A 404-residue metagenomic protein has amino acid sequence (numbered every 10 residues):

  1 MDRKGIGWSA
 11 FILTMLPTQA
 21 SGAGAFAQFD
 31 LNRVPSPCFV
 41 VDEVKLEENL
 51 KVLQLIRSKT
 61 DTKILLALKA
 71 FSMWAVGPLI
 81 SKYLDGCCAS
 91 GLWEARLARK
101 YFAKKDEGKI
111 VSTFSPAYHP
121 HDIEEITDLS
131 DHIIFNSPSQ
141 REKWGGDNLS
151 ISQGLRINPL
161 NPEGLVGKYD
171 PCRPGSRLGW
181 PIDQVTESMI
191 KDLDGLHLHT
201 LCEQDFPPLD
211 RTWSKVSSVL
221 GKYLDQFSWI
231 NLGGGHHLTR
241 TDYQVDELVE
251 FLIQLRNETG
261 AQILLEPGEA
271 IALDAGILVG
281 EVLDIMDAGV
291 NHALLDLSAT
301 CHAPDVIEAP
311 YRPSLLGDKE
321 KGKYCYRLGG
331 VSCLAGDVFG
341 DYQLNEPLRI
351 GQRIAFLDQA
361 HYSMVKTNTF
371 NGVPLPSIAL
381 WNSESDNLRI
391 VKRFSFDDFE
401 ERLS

Functional and structural regions predicted by a protein language model:
M1-S9: N-terminal export leaders
A25-Y101, F114, Y118, L344-L348 (+2 more regions): N-terminal capping/small domains of soluble enzymes
L46, K69, A98, L155 (+5 more regions): Conserved, mostly hydrophobic/aromatic
T62-W229, Y243, F251: Active-site-proximal beta-alpha core segment in soluble small-molecule metabolic enzymes
I157-N161, T200-Q204, H236, E269-I271 (+2 more regions): Glycine-rich beta-alpha junction loops
F206-R211, T239-L248, D274-D284, Q343-L344: Short glycine/threonine-rich loop-to-helix capping motif typified by GTGT followed within a few residues by an Asp-Pro
F227-P267: Acidic, glycine-rich loop-and-beta core segments that form the ion-binding/anion-interacting portion of active sites
Q262-S404: Charged (often Lys/Glu-rich) extended helix/loop segments that serve as interaction or gating elements
